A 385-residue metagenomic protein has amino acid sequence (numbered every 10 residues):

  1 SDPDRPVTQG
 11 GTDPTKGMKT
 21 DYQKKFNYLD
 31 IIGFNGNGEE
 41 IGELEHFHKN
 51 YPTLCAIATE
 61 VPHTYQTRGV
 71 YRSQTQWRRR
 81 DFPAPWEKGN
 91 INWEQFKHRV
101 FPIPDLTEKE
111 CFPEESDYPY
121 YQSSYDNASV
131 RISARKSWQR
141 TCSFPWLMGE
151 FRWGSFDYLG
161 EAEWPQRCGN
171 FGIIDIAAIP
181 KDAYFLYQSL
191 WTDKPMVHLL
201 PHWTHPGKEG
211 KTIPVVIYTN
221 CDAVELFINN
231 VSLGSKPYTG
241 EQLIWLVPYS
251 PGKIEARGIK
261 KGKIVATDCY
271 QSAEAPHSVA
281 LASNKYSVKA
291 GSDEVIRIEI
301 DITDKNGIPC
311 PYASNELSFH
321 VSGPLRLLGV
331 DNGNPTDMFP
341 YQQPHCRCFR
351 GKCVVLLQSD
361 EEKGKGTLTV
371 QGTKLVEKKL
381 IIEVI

Functional and structural regions predicted by a protein language model:
S1-P237, I244-Y249, K253-K263: Extended substrate-binding grooves/exosites of carbohydrate-active enzymes
H205-G210, S287-I296: Short, solvent-exposed loop/linker segments at the N-terminal edge of repeated beta-sheet extracellular domains
V215-T219, R257, D293-P311, L317 (+1 more regions): Beta-strand-rich structural segments
I244-Y249, Y341-E361: Short, hydrophobic beta-strand segments
Y249-K253, V295, K363-K365: Extracellular Ig-like/FN3 beta-sandwich strand-entry sites
K263-E274, V376-V384: Edge beta-strands of extracellular beta-sandwich domains
A273-G291: Low-complexity, acidic Ser/Thr/Pro/Gly-rich terminal tails and inter-domain linkers that flank the onset of structured
H277-L281, F319-T336: Short aromatic-acidic-glycine turn motif
